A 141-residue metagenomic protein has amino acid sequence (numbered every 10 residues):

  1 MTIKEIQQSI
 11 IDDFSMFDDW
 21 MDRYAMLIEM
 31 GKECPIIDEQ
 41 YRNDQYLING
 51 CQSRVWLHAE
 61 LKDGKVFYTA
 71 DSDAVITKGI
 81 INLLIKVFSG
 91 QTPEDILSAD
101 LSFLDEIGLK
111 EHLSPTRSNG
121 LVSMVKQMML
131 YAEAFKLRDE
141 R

Functional and structural regions predicted by a protein language model:
I3-I10, S15-R54, L61-F67, S102-E140: N-terminal intrinsically disordered, cationic/polar leader segments that include organellar targeting peptides
H58-I76, I85-S89: Conserved interaction-surface patches within small, structured recognition/assembly domains
S72, E140-R141: Short secondary-structure transition/capping segments
K78, G90, E94, P115-V122: Short, amphipathic alpha-helical segments
I81: Primarily the active-site beta-strand->alpha-helix module of PP2C/PPM metal-dependent phosphatases, and frequently
G90-I107: Glycine-rich phosphate/pyrophosphate-binding loops and their adjacent beta-strand/loop elements at enzyme active sites
